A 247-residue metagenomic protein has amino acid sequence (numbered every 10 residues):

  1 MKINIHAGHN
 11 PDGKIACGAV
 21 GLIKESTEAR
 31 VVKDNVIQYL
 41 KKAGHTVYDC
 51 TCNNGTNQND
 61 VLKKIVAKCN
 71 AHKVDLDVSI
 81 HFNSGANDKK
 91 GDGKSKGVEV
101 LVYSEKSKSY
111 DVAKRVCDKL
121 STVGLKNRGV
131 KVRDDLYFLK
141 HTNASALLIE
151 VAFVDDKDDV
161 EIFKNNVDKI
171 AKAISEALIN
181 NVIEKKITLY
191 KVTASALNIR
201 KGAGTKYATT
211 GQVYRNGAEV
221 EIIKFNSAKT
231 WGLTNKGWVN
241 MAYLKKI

Functional and structural regions predicted by a protein language model:
I3, S26-K185: Active-site-proximal helix/loop segments of hydrolytic enzymes
I3-C17: Short, surface-exposed beta-strand segments enriched in small/polar/acidic residues
P11, S107-K108, F153-D155, T205 (+1 more regions): Acidic glycine-/aspartate-rich tracts in secreted/extracellular proteins
I15-V31: Glycine- and acidic-residue-enriched helix-capping/strand-helix junction motifs
I179-K191, K246-I247: Low-complexity, Pro/Thr/Ser/Gly/Ala-rich linker/spacer regions in secreted, extracellular modular proteins
A203-T209: Short alpha-helix capping/helix-loop boundary micro-motifs
Q212-I247: SH3/SH3-like beta-barrel superfamily modules
